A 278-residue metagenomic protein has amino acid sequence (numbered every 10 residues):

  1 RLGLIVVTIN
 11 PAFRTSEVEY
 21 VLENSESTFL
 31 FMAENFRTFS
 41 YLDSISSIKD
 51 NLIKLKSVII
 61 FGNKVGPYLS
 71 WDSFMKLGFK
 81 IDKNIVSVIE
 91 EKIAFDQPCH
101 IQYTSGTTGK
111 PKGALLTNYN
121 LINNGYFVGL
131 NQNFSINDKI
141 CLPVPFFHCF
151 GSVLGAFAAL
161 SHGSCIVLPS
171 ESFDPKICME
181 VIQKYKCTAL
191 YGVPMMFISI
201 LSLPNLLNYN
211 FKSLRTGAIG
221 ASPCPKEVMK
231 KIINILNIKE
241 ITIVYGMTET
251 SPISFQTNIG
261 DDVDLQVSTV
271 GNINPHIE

Functional and structural regions predicted by a protein language model:
R1-T15, E23-F29, D138-K139, F157-V167 (+1 more regions): A short helix-loop-beta submotif of the ANL/AMP-binding
L4-L77: Structural core segment of the AMP-binding/adenylate-forming
G66, F79-Y103, K110, N133-K139: Conserved pre-ATP/AMP-binding loop-to-beta segment of ANL
E90-K92, V267-N274: Short Gly/Pro-enriched turn/cap motifs at secondary-structure boundaries
P98, T104-T107, I140, F146 (+5 more regions): Conserved S/T- and glycine-rich ATP-binding loop of Class I adenylate-forming
C99-N123: Conserved AMP-binding A3 loop
I122-K139, F147-A189, S199, L203: Conserved AMP-binding/adenylation subdomain of ANL enzymes
S164, C187-G192, L201-L265, E278: Gly/Ser/Thr-rich phosphate-binding loop
